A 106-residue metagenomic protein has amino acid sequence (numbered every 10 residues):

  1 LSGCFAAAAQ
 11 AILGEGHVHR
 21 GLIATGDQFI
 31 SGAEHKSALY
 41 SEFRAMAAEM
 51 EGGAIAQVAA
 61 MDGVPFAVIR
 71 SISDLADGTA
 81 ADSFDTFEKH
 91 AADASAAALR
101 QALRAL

Functional and structural regions predicted by a protein language model:
L1-L106: Glycine-rich phosphate- or other oxyanion-binding loops that anchor nucleotides, phosphorylated ligands
